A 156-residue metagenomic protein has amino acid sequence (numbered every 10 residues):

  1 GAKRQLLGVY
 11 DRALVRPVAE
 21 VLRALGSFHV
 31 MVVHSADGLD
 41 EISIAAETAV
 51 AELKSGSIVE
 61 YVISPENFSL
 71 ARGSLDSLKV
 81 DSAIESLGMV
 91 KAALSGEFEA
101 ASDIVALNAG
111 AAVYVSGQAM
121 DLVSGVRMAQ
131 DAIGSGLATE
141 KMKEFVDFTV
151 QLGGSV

Functional and structural regions predicted by a protein language model:
G1-V156: Glycine-rich anion-binding loops and their surrounding alpha/beta cores
